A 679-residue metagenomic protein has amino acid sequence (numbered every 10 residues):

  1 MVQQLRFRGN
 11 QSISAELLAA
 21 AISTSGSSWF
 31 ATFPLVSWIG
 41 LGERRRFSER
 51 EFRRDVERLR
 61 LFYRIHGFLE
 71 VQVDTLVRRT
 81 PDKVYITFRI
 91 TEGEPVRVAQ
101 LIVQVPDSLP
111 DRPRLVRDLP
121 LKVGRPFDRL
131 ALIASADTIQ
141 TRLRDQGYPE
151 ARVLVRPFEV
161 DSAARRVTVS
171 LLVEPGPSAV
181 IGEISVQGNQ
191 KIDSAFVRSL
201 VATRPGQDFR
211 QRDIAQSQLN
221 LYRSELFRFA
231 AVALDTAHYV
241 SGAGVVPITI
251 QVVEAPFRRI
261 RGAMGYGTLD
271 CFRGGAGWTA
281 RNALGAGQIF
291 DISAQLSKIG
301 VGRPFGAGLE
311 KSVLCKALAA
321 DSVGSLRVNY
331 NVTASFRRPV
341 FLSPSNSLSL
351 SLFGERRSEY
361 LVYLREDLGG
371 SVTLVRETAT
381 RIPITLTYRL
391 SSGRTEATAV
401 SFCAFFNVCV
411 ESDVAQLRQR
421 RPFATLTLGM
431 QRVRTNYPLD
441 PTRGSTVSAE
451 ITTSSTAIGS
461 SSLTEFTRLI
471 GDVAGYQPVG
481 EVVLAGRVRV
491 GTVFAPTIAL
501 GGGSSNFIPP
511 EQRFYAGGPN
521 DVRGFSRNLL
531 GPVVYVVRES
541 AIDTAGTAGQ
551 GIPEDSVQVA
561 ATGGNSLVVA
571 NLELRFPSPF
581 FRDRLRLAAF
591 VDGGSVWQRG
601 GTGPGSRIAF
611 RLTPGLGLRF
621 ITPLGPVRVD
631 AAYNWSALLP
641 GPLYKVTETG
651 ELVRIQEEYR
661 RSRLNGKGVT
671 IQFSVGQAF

Functional and structural regions predicted by a protein language model:
M1-F272, G277-A280, I289-L309, L318-Y330 (+7 more regions): Periplasmic polypeptide-binding modules associated with outer-membrane biogenesis and secretion
L35-I39, T249-V253, S293-Q295, S349-G354 (+2 more regions): Glycine- and acidic-rich phosphate- and metal-coordinating loops
S48, A319-S325, E355-R365, T456-E465 (+2 more regions): Outer-membrane beta-barrel proteins
G67, T80-D82, A163-R165, G242 (+13 more regions): Solvent-exposed loop and beta-edge segments used for protein-protein assembly and interaction
F227-R228, R258-I260, C271, A283-F290 (+6 more regions): Repeated loop/turn-to-beta-strand initiation elements of outer-membrane beta-barrel proteins
R258-F272, T279, S297-G300, L309 (+6 more regions): C-terminal outer-membrane beta-barrel translocator/porin domains of Gram-negative envelope proteins and their
A317-R418, L428: Transmembrane beta-barrel wall of Gram-negative outer-membrane proteins
R611-S636: A short, conserved beta-to-alpha structural element at the edge of catalytic cores that scaffolds binding
